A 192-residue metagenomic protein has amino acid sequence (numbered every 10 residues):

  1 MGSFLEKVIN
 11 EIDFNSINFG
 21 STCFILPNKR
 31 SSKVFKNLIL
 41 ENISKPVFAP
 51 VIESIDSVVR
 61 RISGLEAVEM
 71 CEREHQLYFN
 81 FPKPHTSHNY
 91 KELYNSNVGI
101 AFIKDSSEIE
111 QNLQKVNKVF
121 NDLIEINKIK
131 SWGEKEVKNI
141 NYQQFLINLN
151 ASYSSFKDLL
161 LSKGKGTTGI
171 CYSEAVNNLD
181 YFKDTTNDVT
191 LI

Functional and structural regions predicted by a protein language model:
M1-I12: N- or domain-start disorder-to-order transition segments that initiate the globular core
I12-G20, D180-N187: Flexible, charged surface loops at secondary-structure boundaries
D13-F14, T22, P46, Y153: Short, well-ordered helical secondary-structure segments
N18-S31, T190-I192: Conserved RecA-like ASCE P-loop NTPase motor core of nucleic-acid helicases/translocases
K29-T186: Basic/charged alpha-beta structural segments of nucleotide/phosphate-handling enzymes
